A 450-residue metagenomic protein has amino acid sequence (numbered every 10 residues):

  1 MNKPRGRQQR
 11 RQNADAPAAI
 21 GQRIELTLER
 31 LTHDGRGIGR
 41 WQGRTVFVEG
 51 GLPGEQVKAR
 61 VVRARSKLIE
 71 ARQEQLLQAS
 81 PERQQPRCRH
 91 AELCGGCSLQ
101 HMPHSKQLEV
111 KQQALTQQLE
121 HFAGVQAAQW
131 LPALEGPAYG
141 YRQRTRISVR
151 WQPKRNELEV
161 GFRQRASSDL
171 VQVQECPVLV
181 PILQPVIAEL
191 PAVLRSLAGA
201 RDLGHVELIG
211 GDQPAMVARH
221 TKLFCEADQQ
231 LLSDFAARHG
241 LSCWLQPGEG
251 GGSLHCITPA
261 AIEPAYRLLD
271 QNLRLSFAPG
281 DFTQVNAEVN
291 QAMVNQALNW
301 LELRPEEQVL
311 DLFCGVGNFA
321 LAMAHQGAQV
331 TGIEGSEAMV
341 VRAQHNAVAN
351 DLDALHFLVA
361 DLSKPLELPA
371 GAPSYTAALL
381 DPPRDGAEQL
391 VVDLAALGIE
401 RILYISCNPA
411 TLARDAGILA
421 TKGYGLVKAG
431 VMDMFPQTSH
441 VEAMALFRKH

Functional and structural regions predicted by a protein language model:
M1-H90, L310, H356-F357, K364: Terminal RNA-binding accessory module
N2-E25, S196, L223-H450: Rossmann-like S-adenosyl-L-methionine
I20, R30-T32, P53, P137-R142 (+3 more regions): A short catalytic or substrate-binding loop motif that flags glycine-/basic-rich loops and adjacent residues that bind
G37-Q42, G161-Q164, A343: Short, acidic/hydrophobic/Gly-rich beta-strand patch recurrent on exposed beta strands that often constitutes part
A59, W130-P132, D202-E207, V427-V431: A short linear hydrophobic-aromatic micro-motif
V61-R63, V149-P153, G210, D433 (+1 more regions): Short, low-complexity Ser/Thr-rich regulatory SLiMs
E74-P86, E92-L203: Extended interfacial segments that mediate partner engagement and assembly in macromolecular machines
L208-I209, P214-T221: Carbohydrate-binding surface patches
